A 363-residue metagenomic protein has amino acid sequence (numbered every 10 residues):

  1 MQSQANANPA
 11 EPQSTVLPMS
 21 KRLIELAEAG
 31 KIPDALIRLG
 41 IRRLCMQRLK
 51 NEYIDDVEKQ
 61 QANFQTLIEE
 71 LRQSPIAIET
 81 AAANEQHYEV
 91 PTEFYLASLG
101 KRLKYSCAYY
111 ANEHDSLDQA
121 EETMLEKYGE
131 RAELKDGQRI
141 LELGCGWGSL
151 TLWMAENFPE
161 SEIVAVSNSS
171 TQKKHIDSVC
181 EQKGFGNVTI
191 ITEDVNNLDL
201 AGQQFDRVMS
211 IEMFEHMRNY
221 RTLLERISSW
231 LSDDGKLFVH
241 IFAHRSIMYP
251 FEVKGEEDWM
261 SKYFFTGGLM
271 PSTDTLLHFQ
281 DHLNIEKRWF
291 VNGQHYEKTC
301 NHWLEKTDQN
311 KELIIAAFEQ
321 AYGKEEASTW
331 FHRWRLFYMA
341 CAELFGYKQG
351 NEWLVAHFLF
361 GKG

Functional and structural regions predicted by a protein language model:
M1-A83: N-terminal accessory segments
R48-R131, K135: Conserved Class I S-adenosyl-L-methionine-dependent methyltransferase catalytic core
D136-G146: Conserved class I S-adenosyl-L-methionine
W147-P159: Conserved SAM-binding loop of SAM-dependent methyltransferases across substrates and taxa, primarily the Class I
Q182-N197: Conserved SAM-binding strand-loop segment of SAM-dependent methyltransferases
N196-V208: A short acidic, Gly/Pro-enriched loop at the edge of an enzyme's catalytic core that lines a small-molecule cofactor
R221-K236: A short glycine-rich, Lys/Arg-flanked "PGG" loop and its adjoining helix->strand segment in the class I
A243, Y249-E352, G361-G363: Substrate-binding/catalytic lobe of Class I Rossmann-like enzymes that use SAM or dcSAM, i.e., the mid-to-C-terminal
